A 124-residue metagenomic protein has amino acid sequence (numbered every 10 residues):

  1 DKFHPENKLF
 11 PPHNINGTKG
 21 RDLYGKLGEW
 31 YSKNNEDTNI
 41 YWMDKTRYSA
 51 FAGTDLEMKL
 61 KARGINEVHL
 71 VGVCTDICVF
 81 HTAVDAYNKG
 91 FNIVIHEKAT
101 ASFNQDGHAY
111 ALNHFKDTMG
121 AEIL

Functional and structural regions predicted by a protein language model:
F3-L124: Active-site-adjacent betaalpha module
